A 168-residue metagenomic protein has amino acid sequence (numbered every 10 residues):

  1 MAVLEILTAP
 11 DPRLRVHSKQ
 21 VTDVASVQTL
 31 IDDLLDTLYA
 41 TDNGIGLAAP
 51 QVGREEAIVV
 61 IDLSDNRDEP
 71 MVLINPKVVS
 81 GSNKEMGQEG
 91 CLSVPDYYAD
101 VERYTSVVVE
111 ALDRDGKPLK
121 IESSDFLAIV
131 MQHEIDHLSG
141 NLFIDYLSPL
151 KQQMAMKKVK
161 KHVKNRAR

Functional and structural regions predicted by a protein language model:
M1-Q132, H137-R168: Active-site rim/adjacent substrate-binding subdomains
